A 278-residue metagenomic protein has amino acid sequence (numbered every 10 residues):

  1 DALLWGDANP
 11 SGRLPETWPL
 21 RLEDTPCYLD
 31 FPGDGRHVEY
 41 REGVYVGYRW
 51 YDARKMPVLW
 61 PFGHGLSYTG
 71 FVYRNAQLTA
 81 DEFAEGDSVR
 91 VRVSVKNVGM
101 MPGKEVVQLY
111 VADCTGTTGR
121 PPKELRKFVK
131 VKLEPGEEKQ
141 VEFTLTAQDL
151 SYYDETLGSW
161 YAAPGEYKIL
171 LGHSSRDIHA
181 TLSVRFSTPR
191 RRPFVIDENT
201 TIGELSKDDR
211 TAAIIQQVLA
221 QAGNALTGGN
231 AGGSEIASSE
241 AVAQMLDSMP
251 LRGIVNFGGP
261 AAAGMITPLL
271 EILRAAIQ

Functional and structural regions predicted by a protein language model:
D1-K104, L170-L171: Secreted, periplasmic, or luminal enzymes acting at the cell surface/secretory milieu
E85, P135, A163-P164: Surface-exposed loops/turns
M100-T117, K123-L125: Short acidic, flexible loop segments centered on an aromatic residue
T117-E155: Intrinsically disordered, low-complexity Pro/Gly/Ser/Thr-rich segments with frequent PxxP/GP/PP motifs and embedded
A147-R191: Terminal connector regions
S187-K207: Low-complexity, Pro/Ser/Thr- and charge-rich linker/hinge segments at domain boundaries
T200-P268: Conserved, compact domain cores that house catalytic/ligand-binding motifs in diverse enzymes and effector modules
